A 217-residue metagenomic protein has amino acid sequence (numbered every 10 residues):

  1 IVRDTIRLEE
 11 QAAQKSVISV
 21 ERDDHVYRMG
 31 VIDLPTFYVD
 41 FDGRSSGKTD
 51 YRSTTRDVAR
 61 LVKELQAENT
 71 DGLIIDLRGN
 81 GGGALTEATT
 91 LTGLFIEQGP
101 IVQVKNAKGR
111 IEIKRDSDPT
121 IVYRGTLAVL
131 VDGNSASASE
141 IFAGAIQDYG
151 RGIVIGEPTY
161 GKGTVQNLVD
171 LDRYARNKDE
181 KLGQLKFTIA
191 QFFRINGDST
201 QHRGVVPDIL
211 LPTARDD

Functional and structural regions predicted by a protein language model:
I1-R176, Q191: Cleft-lining beta-strand/loop regions that shape enzyme active-site pockets
G30-I32, F187, T200-Q201: Short hydrophobic-aromatic micro-motifs
L168-D170, K181-G183, V205: Acidic, S/T/G-rich, low-cysteine, solvent-exposed domains in lumenal/extracellular/periplasmic regions of secretory
D179-Q191: Short acidic, Pro/Gly- and aromatic-enriched capping/linker segments at domain boundaries
I195, S199-D217: Conserved functional hotspot residues or short segments at active or partner-binding sites across diverse domains
